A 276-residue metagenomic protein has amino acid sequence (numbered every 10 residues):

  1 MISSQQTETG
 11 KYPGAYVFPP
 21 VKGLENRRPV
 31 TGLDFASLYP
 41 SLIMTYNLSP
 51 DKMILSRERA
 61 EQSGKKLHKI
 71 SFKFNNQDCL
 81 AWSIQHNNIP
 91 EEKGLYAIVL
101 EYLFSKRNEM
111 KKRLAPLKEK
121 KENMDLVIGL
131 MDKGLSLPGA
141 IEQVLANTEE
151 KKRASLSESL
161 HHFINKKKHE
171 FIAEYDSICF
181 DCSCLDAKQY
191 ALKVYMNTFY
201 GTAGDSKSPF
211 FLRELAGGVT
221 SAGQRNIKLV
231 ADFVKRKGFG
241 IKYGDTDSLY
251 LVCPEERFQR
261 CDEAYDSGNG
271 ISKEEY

Functional and structural regions predicted by a protein language model:
M1-Y276: Conserved acidic
